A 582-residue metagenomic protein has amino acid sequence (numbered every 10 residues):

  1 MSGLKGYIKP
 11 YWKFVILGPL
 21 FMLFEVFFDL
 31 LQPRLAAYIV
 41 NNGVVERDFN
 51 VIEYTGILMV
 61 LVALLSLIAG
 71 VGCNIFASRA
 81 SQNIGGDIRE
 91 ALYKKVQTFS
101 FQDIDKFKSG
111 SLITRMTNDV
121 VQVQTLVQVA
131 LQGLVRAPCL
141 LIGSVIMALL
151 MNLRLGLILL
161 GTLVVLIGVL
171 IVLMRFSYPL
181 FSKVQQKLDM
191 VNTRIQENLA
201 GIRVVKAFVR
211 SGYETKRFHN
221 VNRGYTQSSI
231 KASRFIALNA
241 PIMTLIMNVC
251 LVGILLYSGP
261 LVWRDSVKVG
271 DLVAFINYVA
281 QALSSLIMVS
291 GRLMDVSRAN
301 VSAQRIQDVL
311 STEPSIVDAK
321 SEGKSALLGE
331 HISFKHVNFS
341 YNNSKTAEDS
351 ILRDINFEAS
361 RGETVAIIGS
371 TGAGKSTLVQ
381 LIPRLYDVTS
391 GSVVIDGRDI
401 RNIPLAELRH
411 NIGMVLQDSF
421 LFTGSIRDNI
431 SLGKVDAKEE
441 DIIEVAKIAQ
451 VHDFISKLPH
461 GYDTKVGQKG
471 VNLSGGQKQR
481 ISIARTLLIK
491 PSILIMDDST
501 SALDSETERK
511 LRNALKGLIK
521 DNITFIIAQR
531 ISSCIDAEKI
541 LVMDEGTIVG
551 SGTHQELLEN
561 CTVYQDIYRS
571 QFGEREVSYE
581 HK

Functional and structural regions predicted by a protein language model:
M1-L31, A36, V44-M59, L65 (+16 more regions): Membrane-integrated ABC transporters
P10, F14-F27, V62, I68 (+2 more regions): Transmembrane helices of ABC transporter permease
L23-L31, L64-V71, V123-L126, A130-I142 (+6 more regions): Hydrophobic alpha-helical transmembrane bundles that constitute the permease/transmembrane domains of multi-pass
V45-R47, F76, Q82, E90-T114 (+6 more regions): Short intracellular "coupling" helices and adjacent cytoplasmic loop segments at the cytosolic face of multi-pass
D48, M147-G161, K231-R305, V309-L310: Helix-loop-helix
T98-Q102, N118-V127, L131, V135 (+7 more regions): An intracellular "coupling" helix at the cytosolic face of ABC transporter transmembrane type-1 domains
S325-K582: ABC-type nucleotide-binding domain
